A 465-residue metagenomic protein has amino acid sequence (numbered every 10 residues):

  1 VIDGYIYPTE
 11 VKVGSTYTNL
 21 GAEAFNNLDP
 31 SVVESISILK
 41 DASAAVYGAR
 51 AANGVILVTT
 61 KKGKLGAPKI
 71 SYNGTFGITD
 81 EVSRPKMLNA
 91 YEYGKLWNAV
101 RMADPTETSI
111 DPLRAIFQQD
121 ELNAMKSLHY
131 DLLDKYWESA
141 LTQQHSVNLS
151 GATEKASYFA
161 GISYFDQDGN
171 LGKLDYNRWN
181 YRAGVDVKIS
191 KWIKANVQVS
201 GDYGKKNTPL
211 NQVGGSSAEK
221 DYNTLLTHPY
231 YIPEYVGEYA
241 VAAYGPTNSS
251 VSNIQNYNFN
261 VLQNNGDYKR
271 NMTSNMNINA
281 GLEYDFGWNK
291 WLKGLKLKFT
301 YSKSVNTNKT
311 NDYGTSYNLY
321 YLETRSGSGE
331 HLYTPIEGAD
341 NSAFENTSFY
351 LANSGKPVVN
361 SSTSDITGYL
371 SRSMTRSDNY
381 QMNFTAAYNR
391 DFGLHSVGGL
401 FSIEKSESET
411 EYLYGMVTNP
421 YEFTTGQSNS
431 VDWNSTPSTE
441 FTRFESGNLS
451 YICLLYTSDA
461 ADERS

Functional and structural regions predicted by a protein language model:
V1, Y7-N27, K62-K173, N211-V213: Residues embedded in well-ordered regular secondary structure
P30-S71, T142-Q144, F165: A beta-strand signature from Gram-negative outer-membrane beta-barrel systems, especially the internal plug domain
T60, Y72, V147-G151, A183-V187 (+4 more regions): Residues on the lipid-exposed face of transmembrane beta-strands in outer-membrane beta-barrel proteins
G63-P68, E154-K155, W192, G287-L297 (+2 more regions): Short loop/turn motifs that connect adjacent beta-strands in outer-membrane beta-barrel proteins
I70-G74, A160, V197, A280 (+2 more regions): Membrane-embedded beta-strand positions of outer-membrane beta-barrel proteins
E81, N123-S163, Q167-L174, N180-N256 (+5 more regions): Flexible loop and strand-edge segments within Gram-negative outer membrane beta-barrel domains
E92-S127, S216-N256, G314-S364, E409-E440: Surface-exposed loop/turn segments flanking beta-strands in extracellular/periplasmic regions
Y456-E463: Conserved small/polar residues in nucleotide/adenosyl-binding loops
